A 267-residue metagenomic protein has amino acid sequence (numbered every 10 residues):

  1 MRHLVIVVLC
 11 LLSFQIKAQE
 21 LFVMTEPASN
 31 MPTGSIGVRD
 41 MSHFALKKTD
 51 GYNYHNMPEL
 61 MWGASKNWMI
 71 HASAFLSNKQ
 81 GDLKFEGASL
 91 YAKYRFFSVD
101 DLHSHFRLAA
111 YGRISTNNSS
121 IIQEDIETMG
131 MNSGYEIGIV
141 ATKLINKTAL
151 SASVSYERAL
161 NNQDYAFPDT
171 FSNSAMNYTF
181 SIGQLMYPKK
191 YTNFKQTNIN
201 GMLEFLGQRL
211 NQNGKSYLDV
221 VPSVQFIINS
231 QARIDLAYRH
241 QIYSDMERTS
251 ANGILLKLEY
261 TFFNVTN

Functional and structural regions predicted by a protein language model:
Q19-M61, S115-I121: Short glycine/proline- and aromatic-enriched beta-strand/turn motifs that initiate or cap beta-hairpins
E26-T33, D50, N67, D82 (+5 more regions): Short loop/turn motifs that connect adjacent beta-strands in outer-membrane beta-barrel proteins
G34-V38, Y54-L60, E86-A92, S133-I139 (+3 more regions): Hydrophobic, lipid-facing positions within transmembrane beta-strands of outer-membrane proteins
V38-D40, A72, A92, L108-G112 (+7 more regions): Membrane-embedded beta-strand positions of outer-membrane beta-barrel proteins
S42-L46, A74-N78, F96, G112-N118 (+6 more regions): Transmembrane beta-strands of outer-membrane beta-barrel pores
L46-Y54, S77-G87, S172, R209-L218 (+1 more regions): Solvent-exposed loop/turn segments connecting transmembrane beta-strands in outer-membrane beta-barrel proteins
G81-A175, F180, A251: Outer-membrane pore/translocation modules
K215-N267: Predominantly the C-terminal beta-signal and adjacent terminal strand-loop region of outer-membrane beta-barrel
